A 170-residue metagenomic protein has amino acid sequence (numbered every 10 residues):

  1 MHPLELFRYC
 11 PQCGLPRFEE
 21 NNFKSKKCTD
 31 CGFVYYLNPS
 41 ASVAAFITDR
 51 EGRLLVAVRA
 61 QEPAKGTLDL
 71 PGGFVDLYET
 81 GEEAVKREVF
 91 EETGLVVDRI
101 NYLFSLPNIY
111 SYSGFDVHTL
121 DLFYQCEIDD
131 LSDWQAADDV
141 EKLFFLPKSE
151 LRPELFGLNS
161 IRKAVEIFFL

Functional and structural regions predicted by a protein language model:
P3-F7, K24, A41: Short metal-coordination and nucleic-acid-contact micro-motifs, chiefly zinc-binding Cys/His arrays
C10-C13, C28-C31: Short cysteine-rich clusters marking metal-coordination/redox-active sites
F18-E19, Y36: Short functional micro-motifs and their immediate structural scaffolds
E19-S25: Short linker/helix segments within small regulatory modules
D30-L54, F74: Conserved N-terminal beta-strand and adjoining loop/helix that marks the start of the Nudix/MutT-like hydrolase domain
I47-T48, V56, C126, F145: Conserved hydrophobic "DFG−1" position in protein kinase catalytic cores
D49-E91: Conserved Nudix-box catalytic region and its N-terminal flanking loop in Nudix hydrolases and closely related
V75-R99, L106-S160: Unchanged
